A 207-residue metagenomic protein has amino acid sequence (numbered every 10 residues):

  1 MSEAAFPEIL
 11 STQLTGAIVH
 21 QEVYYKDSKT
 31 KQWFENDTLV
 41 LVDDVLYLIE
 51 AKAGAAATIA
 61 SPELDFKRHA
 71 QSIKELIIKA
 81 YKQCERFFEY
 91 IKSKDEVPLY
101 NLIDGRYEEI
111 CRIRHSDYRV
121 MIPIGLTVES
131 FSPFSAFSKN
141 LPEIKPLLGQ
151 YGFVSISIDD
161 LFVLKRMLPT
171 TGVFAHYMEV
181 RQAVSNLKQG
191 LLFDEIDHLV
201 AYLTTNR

Functional and structural regions predicted by a protein language model:
M1-R207: Intrinsically disordered, low-complexity Ser/Thr/Pro/Gly-rich regulatory segments
